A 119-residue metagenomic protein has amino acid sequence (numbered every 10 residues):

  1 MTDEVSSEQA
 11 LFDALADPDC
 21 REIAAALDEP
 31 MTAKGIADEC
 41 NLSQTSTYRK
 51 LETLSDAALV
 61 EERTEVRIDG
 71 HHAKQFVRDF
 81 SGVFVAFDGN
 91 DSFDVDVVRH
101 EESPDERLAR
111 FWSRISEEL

Functional and structural regions predicted by a protein language model:
V5-D19, M31-T32, E65-F87: Short, cationic-aromatic polyanion-contact patches
I23, G35-N41, L54: A short acidic, leucine-rich amphipathic alpha-helix
A26-D28: Short amphipathic helical patch at the helix-1/turn junction of helix-turn-helix
S43-T45: Short coil turns linking two alpha-helices in DNA-binding domains
K50: Residues within the DNA-recognition helix of helix-turn-helix
A58-L59, T64: Glycine-centered, phosphate/nucleic-acid-interacting loop/turn motifs that mediate DNA/RNA or nucleotide
G82-L119: Amphipathic alpha-helical dimerization/coiled-coil segments that flank or bridge DNA-binding/regulatory modules
